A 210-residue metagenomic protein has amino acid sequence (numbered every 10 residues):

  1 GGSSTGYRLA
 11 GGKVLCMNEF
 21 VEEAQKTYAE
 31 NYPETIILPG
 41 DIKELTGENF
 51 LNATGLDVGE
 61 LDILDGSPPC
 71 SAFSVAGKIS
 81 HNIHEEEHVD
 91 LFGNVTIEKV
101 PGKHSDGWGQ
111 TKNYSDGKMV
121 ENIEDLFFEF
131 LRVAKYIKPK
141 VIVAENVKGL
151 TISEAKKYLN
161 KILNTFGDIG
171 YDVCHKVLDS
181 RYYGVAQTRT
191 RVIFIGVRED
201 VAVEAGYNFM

Functional and structural regions predicted by a protein language model:
G1-M210: Conserved active-site and SAM-binding loop architecture of S-adenosyl-L-methionine-dependent nucleic-acid
